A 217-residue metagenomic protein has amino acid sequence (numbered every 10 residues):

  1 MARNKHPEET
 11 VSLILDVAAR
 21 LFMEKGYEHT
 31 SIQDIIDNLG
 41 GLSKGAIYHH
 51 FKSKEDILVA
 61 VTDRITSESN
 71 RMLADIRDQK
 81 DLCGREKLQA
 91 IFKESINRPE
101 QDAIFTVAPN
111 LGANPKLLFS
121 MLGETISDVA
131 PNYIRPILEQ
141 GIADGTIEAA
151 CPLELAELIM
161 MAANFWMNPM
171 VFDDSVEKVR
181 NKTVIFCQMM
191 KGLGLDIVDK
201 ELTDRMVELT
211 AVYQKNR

Functional and structural regions predicted by a protein language model:
A2, L13, L21-D56, A60: Helix-turn-helix
L42, E68, R98-T106, G141 (+1 more regions): A short secondary-structure junction motif
A60, A74-V107, A156-I159: Hydrophobic alpha-helical connector segments
D63-N70: Short, basic, alpha-helical segments at the C-terminal edge of helix-turn-helix-like DNA-binding modules
L73, V129-I159, A163, M167-D174: Hydrophobic alpha-helical bundle segments that form small-molecule/ligand-binding pockets
K93, M160-N164, N168, C187-K191: Amphipathic alpha-helical core segments of compact helical bundles
E100-T146: Short secondary-structure transition hinges
E139, A143-D144, S175-R217: C-terminal peripheral helix-coil segments that are non-catalytic and often amphipathic
